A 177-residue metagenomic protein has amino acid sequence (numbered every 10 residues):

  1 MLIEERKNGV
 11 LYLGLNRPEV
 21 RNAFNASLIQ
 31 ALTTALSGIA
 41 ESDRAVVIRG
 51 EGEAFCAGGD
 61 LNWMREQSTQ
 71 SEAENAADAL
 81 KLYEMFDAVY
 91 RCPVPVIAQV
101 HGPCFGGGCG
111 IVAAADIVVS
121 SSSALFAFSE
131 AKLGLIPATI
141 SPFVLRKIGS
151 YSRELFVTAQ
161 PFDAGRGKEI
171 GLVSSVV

Functional and structural regions predicted by a protein language model:
M1-E51, D87: Conserved CoA-thioester-binding segment of acyl-CoA-metabolizing enzymes
L13, R17, L32, I48 (+4 more regions): Terminal peptide-recognition signature
E19, A23, Q30, G59 (+5 more regions): Residues at secondary-structure transition points
A23-A26, A57, E66, V157-T158 (+1 more regions): Phosphate-coordinating loops and pocket residues in cytosolic domains that bind phosphorylated ligands
I29, I48, L61, L82 (+3 more regions): A general structural signal for well-ordered alpha-helical segments in protein cores
S42, G50-A88: Glycine- (often His-adjacent) and acidic-residue-rich active-site loop that binds/positions the CoA thioester
A88-V177: Crotonase-fold acyl-CoA enzyme core
